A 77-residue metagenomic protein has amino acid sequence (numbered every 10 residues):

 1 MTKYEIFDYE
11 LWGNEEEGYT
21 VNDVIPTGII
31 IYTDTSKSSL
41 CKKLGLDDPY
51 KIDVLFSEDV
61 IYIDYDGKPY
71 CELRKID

Functional and structural regions predicted by a protein language model:
M1-T2, D77: Short, Lys/Arg-enriched, disordered terminal segments
K3-L11: A short beta-strand micro-motif
E10-W12, D66-G67: Solvent-exposed strand-loop boundary residues in beta-sheet-rich modules
N14-E16: Surface-exposed loop/edge segments in extracytoplasmic proteins
G18-T35: A short, exposed loop/beta-hairpin motif centered on an aromatic-Gly-Thr core
K42-D77: Short, mixed-charge low-complexity intrinsically disordered segments
